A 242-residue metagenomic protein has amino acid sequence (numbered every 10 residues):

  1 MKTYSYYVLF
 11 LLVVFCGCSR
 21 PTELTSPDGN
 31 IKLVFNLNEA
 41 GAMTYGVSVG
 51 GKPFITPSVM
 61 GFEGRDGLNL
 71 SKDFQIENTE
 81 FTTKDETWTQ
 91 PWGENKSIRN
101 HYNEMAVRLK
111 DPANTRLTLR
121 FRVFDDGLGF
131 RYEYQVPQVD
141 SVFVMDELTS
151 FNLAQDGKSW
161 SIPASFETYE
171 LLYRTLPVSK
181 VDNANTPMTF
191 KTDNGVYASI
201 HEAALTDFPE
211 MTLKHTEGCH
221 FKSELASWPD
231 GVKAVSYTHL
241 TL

Functional and structural regions predicted by a protein language model:
M1-S5: Positively charged n-region of N-terminal signal peptides that target proteins for export
Y6-F15: Sec-dependent N-terminal signal peptides
F15-E23: Bacterial Sec-dependent signal peptides at the C-terminal "C-region" and cleavage site
T22-E39: Mature N-terminal segment immediately following signal peptide/propeptide cleavage in secreted/periplasmic
F35-L37, I98-Q155: Acidic, contiguous internal or C-terminal segments within carbohydrate-active enzymes that form a structured patch used
G50-K110, K158-W160: A low-complexity, Ser/Thr/Gly/Pro-enriched, surface-exposed linker/loop concept that marks segments flanking
F151-K158, A164-C219: Extended, low-hydrophobicity, Ser/Thr/Pro/Gly-biased non-transmembrane segments
T238-L242: Conserved small/polar residues in nucleotide/adenosyl-binding loops
